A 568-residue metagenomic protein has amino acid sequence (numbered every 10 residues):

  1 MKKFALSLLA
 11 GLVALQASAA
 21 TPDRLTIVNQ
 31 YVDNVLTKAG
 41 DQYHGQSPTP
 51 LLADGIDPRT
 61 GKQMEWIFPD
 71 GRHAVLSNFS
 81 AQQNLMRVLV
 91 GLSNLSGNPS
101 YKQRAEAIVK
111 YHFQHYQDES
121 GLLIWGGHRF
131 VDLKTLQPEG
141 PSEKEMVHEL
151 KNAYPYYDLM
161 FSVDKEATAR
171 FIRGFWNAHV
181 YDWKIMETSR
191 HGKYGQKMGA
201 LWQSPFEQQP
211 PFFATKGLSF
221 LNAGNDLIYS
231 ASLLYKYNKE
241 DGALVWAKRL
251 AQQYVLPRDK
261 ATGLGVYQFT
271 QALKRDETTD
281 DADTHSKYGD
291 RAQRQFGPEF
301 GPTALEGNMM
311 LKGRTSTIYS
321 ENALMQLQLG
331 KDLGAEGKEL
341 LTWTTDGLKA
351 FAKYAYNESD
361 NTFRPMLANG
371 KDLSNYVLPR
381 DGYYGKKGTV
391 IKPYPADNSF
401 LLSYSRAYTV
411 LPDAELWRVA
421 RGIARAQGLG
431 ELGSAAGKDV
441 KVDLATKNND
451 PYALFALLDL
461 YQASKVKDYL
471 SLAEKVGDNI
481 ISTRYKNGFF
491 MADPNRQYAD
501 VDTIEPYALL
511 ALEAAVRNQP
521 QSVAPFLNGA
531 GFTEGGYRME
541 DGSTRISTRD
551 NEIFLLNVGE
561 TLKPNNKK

Functional and structural regions predicted by a protein language model:
M1-K2, K567: Generic cytosolic/nucleocytoplasmic N-terminal low-complexity/intrinsically disordered segments
K2-L8: Sec-dependent signal peptide recognition, specifically the positively charged N-region followed immediately by
L8-L9, A508: A ubiquitous, low-specificity "background" feature that marks scattered single residues across proteins without
L9-A10, N94: Enrichment for repetitive, rod-forming helical segments
A10-S18: Hydrophobic h-region of N-terminal signal peptides that target proteins for export in Gram-negative bacteria
A19-K568: Glycan-recognition and catalytic cores of secretory/periplasmic carbohydrate-active enzymes
